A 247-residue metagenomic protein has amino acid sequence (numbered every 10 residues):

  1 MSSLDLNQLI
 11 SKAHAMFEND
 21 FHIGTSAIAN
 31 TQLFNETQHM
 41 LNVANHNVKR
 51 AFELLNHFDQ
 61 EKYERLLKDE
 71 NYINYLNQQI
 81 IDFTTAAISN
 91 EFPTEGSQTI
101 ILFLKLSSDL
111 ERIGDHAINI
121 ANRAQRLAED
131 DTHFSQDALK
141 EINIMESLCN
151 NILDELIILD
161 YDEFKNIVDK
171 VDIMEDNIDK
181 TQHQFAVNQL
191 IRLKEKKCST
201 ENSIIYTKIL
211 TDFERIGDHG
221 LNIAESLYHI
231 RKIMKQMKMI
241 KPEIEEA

Functional and structural regions predicted by a protein language model:
M1-A247: Cytosolic, long alpha-helical scaffolding segments
